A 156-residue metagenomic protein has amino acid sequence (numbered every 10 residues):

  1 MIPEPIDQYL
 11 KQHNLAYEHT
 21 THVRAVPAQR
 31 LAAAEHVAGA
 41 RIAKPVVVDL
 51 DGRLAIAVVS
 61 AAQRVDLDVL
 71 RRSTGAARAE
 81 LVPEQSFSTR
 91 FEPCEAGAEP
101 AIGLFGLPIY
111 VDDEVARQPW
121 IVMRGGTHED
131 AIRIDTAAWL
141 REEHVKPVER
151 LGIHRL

Functional and structural regions predicted by a protein language model:
M1-L156: Extended, low-hydrophobicity, polar/charged segments
